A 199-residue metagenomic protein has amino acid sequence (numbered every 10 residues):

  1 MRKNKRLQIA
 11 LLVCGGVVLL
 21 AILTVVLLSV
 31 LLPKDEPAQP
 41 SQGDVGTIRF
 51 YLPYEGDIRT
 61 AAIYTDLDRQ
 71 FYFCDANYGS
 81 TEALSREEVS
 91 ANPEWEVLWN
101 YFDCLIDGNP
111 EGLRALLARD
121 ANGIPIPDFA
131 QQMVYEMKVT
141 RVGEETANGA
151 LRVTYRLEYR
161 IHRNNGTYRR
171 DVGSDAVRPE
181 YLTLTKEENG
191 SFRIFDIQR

Functional and structural regions predicted by a protein language model:
N4-C14, A21-Y54, E144-R199: Exposed beta-sheet edge and beta->alpha loop/turn motif
L12-V13, G43, A76, E87 (+6 more regions): Generic detector of intrinsically disordered, low-complexity, polar/charged segments
L32-P33, F71, V134-V139, I194: Generic preference for hydrophobic/aromatic residues in regular secondary structure cores
P53-Q132: Core segments of small alpha/beta cavity-forming domains
N109-P110, M137, R163: Amphipathic alpha-helical interaction segments
A115-D120, Q132-Y135, R160-H162, V172-G173: A short linear-motif detector with a strong N-terminal bias
I126-V153: A short, amphipathic edge element
